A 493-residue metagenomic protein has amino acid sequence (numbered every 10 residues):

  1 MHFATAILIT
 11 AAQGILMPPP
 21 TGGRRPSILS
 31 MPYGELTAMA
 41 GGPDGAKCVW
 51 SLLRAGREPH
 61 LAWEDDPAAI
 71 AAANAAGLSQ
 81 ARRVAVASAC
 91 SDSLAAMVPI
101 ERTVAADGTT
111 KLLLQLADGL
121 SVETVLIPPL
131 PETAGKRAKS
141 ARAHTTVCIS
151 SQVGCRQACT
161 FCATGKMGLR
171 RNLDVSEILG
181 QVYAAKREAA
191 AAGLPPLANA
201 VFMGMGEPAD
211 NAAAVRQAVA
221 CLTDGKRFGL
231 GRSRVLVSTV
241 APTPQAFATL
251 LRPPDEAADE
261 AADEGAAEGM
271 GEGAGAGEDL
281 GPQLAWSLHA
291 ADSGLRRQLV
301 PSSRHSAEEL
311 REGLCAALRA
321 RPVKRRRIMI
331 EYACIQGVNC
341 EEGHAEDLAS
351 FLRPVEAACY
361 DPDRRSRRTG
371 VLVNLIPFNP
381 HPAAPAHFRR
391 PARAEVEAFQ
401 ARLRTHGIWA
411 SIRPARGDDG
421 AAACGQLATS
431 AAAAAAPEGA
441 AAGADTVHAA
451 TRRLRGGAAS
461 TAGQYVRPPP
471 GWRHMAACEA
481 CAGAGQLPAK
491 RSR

Functional and structural regions predicted by a protein language model:
H2-V122, P128-P131, G135-K139, D259-E260 (+2 more regions): Auxiliary Fe-S-binding modules of radical SAM enzymes
G108, A143-T145, P196-N199: Exposed loop/turn and edge beta-strand positions of beta-sandwich/beta-sheet ligand-binding modules
L112, T124, V147-I149, W286: Short beta-strand motif preference
L126-I127, A214: Residue-level structural signal for beta-strand termini and adjacent loop
P128, V153, T239-A241: Short, flexible loop/turn elements at secondary-structure junctions
L130-A184: Canonical Radical SAM [4Fe-4S] cluster-binding loop centered on the CxxxCxxC motif and its immediate flanking residues
S151, A158, A198, F202-M203 (+1 more regions): Active-site-facing alpha/beta catalytic cores
R187-N199, G204-R402, H406: Conserved AdoMet/S-adenosylmethionine-binding subsite of the radical SAM
